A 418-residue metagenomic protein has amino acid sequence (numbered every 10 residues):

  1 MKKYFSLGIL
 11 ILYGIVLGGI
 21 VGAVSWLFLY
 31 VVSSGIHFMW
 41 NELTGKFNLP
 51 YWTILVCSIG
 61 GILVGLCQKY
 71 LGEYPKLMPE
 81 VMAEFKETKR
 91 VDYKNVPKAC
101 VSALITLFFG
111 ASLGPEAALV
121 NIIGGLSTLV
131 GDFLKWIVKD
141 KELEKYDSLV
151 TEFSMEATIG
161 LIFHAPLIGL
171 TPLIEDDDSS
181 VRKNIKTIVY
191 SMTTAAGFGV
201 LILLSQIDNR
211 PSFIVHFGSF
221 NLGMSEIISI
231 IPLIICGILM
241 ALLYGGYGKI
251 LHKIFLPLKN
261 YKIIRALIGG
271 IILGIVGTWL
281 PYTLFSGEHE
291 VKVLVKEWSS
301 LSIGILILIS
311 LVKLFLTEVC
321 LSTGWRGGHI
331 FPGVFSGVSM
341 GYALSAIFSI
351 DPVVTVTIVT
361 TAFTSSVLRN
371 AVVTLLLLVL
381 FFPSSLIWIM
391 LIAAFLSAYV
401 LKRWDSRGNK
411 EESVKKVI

Functional and structural regions predicted by a protein language model:
M1-I418: Alpha-helical transmembrane segments and immediately membrane-proximal extracytoplasmic
